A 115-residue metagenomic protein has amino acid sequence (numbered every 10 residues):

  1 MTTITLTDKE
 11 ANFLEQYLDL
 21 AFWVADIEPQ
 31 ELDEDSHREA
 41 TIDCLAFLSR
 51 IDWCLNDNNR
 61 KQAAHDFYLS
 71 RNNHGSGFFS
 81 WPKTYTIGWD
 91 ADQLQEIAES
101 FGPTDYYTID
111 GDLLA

Functional and structural regions predicted by a protein language model:
M1-R60: Long, contiguous N-terminal structural blocks used for assembly/anchoring
I42-D110: Amphipathic protein-protein interaction modules
